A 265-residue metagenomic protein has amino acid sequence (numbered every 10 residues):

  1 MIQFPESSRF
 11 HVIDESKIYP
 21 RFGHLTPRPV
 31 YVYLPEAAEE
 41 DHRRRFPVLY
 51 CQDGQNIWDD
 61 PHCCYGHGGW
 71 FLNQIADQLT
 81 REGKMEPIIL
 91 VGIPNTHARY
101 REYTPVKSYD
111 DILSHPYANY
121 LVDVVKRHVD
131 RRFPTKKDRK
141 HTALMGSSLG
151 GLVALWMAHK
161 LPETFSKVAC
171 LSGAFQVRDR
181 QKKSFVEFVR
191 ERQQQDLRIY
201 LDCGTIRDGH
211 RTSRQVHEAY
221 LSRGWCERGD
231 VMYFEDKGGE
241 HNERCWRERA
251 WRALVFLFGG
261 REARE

Functional and structural regions predicted by a protein language model:
M1-E265: Non-catalytic cap/lid and distal C-terminal segments of serine-dependent acyl enzymes
